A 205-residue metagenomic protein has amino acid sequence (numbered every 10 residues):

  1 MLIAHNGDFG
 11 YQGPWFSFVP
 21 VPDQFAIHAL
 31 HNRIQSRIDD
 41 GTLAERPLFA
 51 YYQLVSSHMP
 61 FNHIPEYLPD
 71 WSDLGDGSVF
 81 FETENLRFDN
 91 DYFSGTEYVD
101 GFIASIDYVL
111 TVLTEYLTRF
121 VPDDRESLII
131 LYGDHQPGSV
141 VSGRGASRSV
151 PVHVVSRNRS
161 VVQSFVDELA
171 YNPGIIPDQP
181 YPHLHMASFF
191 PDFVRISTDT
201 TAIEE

Functional and structural regions predicted by a protein language model:
M1-E205: Solvent-exposed soluble domains appended to multi-pass membrane proteins
